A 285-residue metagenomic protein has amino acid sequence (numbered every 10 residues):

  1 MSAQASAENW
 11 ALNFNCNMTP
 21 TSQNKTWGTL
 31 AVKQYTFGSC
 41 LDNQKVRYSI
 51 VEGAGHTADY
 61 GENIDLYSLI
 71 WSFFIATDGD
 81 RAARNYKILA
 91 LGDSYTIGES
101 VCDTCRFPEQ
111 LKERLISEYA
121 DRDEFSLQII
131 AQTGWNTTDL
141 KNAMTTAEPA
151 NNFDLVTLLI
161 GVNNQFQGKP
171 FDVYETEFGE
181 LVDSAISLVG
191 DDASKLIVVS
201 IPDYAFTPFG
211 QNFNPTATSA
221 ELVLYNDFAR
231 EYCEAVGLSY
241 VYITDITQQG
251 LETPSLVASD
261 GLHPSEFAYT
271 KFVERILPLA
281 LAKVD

Functional and structural regions predicted by a protein language model:
E8-R81, L281-V284: C-terminal catalytic histidine-bearing segment of alpha/beta-hydrolase fold enzymes
N9, R47-V51, K87-G92, T96 (+5 more regions): Structural recognition of the beta-strand scaffold that forms the well-ordered cores of secreted hydrolase catalytic
G28-G38, P108, R114, T137-A150 (+2 more regions): Alpha-helical scaffolding within the catalytic cores of extracellular/periplasmic polymer-degrading hydrolases
E52-G53, T57, G61, T137-T176 (+1 more regions): Oxyanion-hole/transition-state-stabilizing segment in secreted/luminal serine hydrolases and related acyltransferases
G53-A58, S94-I97, Q132-T137, G161-Q167 (+3 more regions): Solvent-exposed loop/turn segments at secondary-structure junctions within structured extracellular/periplasmic domains
R81-A131, T145-A150: Serine-esterase "nucleophile elbow" of acetyl-processing enzymes
L159-V162, I186-L222: Active-site segments of SGNH/GDSL-like serine hydrolases that catalyze O-acetyl group transfer/hydrolysis on lipids
D203-D285: Catalytic His-Asp segment of secreted/periplasmic serine-dependent ester chemistry enzymes
